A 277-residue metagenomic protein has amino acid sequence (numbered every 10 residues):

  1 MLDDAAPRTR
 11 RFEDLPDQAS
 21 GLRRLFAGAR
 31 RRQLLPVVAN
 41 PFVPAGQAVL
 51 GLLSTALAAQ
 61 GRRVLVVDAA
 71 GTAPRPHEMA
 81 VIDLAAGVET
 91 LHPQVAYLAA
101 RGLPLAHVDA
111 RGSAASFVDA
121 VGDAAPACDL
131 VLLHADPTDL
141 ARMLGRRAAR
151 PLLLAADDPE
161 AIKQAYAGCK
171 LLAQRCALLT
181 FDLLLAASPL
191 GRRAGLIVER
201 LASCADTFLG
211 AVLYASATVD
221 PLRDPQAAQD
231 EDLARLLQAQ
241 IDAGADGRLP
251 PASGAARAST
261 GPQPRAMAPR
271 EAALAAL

Functional and structural regions predicted by a protein language model:
L2-R32, L179-L277: C-terminal lobe/tail of nucleotide-utilizing enzymes
P16, P44-Q47, G51, R111 (+1 more regions): Electropositive phosphate-/nucleotide-binding environments in soluble metabolic enzymes
A27, R31-P44, A59-L130, E199 (+2 more regions): P-loop/Walker-type NTP enzyme "switch/lid" segment
P36-G46, L154-I162: Short, glycine-rich nucleotide/cofactor-binding loops
Q47-L53, R75-A80, L185-L190: Extended, low-complexity, amphipathic alpha-helical coiled-coil/linker regions that act as scaffolds and localization
V49-A59, Y166-Q174: Histidine-anchored nucleotide/phosphate-binding helix
S113-T218: Conserved catalytic-core segment of NTP-binding enzymes
